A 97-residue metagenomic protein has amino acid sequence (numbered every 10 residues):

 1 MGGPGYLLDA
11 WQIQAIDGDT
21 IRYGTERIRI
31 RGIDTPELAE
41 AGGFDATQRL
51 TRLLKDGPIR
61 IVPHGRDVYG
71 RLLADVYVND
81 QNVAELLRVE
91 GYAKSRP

Functional and structural regions predicted by a protein language model:
M1-P97: Small beta-barrel nucleic-acid-binding modules, primarily SNase/OB-fold domains and secondarily Tudor-like barrels
